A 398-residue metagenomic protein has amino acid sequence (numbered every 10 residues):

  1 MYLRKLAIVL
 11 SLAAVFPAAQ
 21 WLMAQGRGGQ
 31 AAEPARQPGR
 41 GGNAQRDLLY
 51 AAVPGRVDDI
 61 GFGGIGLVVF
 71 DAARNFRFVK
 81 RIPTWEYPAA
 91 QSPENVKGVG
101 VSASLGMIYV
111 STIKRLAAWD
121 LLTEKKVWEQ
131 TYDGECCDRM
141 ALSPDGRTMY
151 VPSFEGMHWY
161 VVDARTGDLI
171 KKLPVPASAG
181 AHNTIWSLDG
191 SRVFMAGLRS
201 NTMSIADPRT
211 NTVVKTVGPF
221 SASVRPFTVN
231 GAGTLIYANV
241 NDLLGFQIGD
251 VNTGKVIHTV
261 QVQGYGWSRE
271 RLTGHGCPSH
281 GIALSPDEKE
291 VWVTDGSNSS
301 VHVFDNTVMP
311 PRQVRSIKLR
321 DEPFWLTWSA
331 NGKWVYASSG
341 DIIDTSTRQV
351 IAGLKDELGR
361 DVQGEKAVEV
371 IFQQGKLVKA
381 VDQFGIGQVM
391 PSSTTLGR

Functional and structural regions predicted by a protein language model:
M1-L10: Bacterial N-terminal signal peptides that target proteins for export
Y2-L3, W21, L169: Generic N-terminal leader/processing signal
L6-A7, L22, D47: Residue-level detector of intrinsically disordered/flexible regions characterized by low predicted structural confidence
V9-Q20: Bacterial N-terminal signal peptides
Q25-R398: Predominantly soluble domains enriched in secretory-pathway, periplasmic, or organellar proteins
